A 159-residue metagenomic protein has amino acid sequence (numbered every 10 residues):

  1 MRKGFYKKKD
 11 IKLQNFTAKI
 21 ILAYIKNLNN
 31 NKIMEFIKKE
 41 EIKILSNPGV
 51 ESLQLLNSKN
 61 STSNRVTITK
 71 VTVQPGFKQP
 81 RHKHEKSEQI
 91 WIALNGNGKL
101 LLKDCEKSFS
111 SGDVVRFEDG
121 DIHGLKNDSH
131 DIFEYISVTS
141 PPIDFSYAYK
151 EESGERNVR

Functional and structural regions predicted by a protein language model:
F16, I20-V66, P80, K150-R159: A short, N-terminal "cap"/entry segment at the start of jelly-roll beta-barrel domains of the cupin/DSBH fold
S58, Q79-E85, K126-D128, A148: Short histidine-centered beta-strand/loop micro-motifs that create catalytic or ligand/metal-coordination sites
T72-V73, E85-K99: Short, conserved beta-strand element in jelly-roll/cupin
C105-D119: Short acidic-glycine-tyrosine-enriched beta hairpin
D119-F145: Ligand-binding loop in jelly-roll beta-barrel domains
